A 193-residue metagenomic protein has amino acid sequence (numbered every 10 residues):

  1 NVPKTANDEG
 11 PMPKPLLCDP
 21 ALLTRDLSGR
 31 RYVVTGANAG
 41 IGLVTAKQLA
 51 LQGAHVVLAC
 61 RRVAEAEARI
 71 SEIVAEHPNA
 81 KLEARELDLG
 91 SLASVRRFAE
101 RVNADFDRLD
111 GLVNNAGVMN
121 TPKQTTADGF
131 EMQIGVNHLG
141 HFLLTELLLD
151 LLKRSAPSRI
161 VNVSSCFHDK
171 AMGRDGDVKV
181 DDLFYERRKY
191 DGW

Functional and structural regions predicted by a protein language model:
N1-P11: Short, Lys/Arg-enriched N-terminal segments with co-localized hydrophobic residues within the first ~10-30 amino acids
P11-W193: Rossmann-fold NAD(P)H-dependent dehydrogenase/reductase core
